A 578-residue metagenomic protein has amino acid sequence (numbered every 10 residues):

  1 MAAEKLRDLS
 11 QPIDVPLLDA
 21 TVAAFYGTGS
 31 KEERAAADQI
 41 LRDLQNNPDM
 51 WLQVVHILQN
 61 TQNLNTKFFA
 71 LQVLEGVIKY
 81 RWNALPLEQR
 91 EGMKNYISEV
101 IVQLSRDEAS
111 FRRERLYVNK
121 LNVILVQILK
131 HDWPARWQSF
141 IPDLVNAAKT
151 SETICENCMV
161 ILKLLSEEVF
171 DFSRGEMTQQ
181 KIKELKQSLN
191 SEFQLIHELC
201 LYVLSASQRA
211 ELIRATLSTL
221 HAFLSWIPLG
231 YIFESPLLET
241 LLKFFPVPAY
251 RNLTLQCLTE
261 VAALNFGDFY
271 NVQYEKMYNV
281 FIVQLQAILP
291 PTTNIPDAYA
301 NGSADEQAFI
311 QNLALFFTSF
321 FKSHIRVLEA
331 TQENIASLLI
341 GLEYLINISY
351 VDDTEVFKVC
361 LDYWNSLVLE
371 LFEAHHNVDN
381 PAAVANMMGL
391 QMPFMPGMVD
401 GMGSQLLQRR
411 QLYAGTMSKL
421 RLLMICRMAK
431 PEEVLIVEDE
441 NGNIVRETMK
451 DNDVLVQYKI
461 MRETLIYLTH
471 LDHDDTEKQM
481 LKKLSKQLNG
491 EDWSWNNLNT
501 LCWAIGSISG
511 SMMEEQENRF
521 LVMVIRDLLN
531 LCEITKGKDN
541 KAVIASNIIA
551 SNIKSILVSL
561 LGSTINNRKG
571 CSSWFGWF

Functional and structural regions predicted by a protein language model:
M1-V54: N-terminal alpha-helical scaffolding segments that mark the starts of alpha-solenoid/helical-repeat architectures
D8-L9, G27-K31, N60-T66, V102-L116 (+16 more regions): Short coil/turn segments at helix-helix junctions and helix-capping linkers within large alpha-helical proteins
Q11-P16, R42-M50, T66-F69, D132-P134 (+6 more regions): Helix-boundary capping/turn motifs
L41-Q45, V73-R81, Y117, N122-K130 (+11 more regions): Hydrophobic residues within the alpha-helices of tandem HEAT/HEAT-like
R42, N47-Y80, Y96, I335-I348 (+2 more regions): General structural concept
V55, W82-V203, V272-E275, E343 (+1 more regions): Alpha-helical repeat/alpha-solenoid scaffolds of the HEAT/ARM/MIF4G superfamily and closely related elongated all-alpha
L220, I227-S235, T476-I548, N552-N566: Extended alpha-helical solenoid scaffold regions that build the rod-like backbones of large eukaryotic assemblies
P291-I348, D353-E355: Non-catalytic protein-protein interaction scaffold segments in large eukaryotic complex-forming proteins
